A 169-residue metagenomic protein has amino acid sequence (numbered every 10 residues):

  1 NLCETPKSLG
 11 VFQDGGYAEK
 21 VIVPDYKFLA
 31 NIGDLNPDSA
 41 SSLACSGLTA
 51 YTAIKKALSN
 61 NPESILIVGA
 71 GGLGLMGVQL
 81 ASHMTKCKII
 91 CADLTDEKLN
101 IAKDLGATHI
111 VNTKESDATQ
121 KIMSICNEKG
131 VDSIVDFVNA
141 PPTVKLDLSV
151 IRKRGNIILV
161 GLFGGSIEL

Functional and structural regions predicted by a protein language model:
N1-L29: Glycine-rich phosphate/adenylate-binding loop and adjacent beta-alpha elements of nucleotide- or dinucleotide-binding
C3, L9, I32, I110 (+1 more regions): Short clusters of hydrophobic/aromatic residues that line enzyme substrate/ligand-binding pockets
Y17, T49, G71-G74, I157 (+1 more regions): Gly/Ser/Thr-rich beta-alpha loop segments that engage phosphate groups in nucleotides
E19-K20, K88, H109, S133: Well-ordered beta-strand positions
F28, G33-S116, Q120: Mid-domain Rossmann-like dinucleotide-binding core that forms the NAD(H)/NADP(H) cofactor-binding site
L58-N61, N100, D104-L169: Glycine-rich cofactor phosphate-binding loops and adjacent beta1-alpha1 units of small-molecule cofactor enzyme domains
